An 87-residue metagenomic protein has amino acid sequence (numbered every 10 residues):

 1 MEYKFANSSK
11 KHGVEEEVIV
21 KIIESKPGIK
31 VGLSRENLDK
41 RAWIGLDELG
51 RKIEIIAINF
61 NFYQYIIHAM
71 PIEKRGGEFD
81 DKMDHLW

Functional and structural regions predicted by a protein language model:
M1-W87: Ribonuclease/tRNase effector modules and their secretory precursors
